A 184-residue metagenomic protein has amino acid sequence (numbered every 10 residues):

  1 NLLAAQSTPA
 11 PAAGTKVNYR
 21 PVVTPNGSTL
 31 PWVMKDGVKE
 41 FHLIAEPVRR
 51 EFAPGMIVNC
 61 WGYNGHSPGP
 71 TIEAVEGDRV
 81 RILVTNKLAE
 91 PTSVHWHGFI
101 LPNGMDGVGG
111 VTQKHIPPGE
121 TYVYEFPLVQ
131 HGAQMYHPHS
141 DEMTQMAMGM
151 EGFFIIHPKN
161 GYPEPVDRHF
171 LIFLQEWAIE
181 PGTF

Functional and structural regions predicted by a protein language model:
L2-K35: C-terminal segment of N-terminal export signals and the immediately downstream linker at the start of the mature
P25-S28, H139, H157-K159: Short alpha-helical segments and helix-capping/turn motifs at coil-helix boundaries
T29-V33, I44, I172-L174: Non-catalytic, glycine-rich low-complexity segments
E40-I156: Histidine- and aromatic-enriched segments that form or immediately flank copper-ligand environments
F154-P158, L174-E176: Interdomain boundary/hinge segments at the C-termini of tandem beta-sandwich modules
R168-F184: Acidic-aromatic/histidine active-site loop/patch
